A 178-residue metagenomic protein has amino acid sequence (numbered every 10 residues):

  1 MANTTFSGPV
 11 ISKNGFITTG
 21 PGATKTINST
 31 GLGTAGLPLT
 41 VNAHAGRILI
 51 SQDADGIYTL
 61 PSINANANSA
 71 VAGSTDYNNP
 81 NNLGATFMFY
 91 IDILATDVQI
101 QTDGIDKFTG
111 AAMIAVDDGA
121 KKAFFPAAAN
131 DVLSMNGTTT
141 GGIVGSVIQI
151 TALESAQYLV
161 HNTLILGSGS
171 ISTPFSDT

Functional and structural regions predicted by a protein language model:
M1, T59-L60, M135-T139: Short aromatic-glycine motifs in intrinsically disordered, low-complexity regions
M1-G8, I148: Parallel beta-helix/beta-solenoid repeats that form elongated, surface-exposed shafts/blades used for receptor binding
F6-K121, Q157-T178: Exposed extracellular interaction/assembly regions and N-terminal maturation sites
Y77-N79, T140, I150: Generic marker of residues within folded, mature protein domains
F124-S146: Structured beta-strand segments within beta-sheet-rich domains
T151-A156: Localized edge beta-strand/strand-to-loop motifs within extracellular or lumenal beta-rich domains
